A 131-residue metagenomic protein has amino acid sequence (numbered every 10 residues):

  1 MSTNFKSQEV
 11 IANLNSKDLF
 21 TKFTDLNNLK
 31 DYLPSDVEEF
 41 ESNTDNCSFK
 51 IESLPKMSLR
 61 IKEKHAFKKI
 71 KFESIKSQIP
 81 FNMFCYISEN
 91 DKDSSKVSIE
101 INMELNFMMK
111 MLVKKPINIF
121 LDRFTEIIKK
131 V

Functional and structural regions predicted by a protein language model:
M1-E41: Hydrophobic ligand-binding cavity/cleft-lining segments
M1-S2, L26-Y32, C47-L54, F72-Q78: Short, solvent-exposed secondary-structure boundary motifs
T3-E9, N46, K56, N82 (+1 more regions): Intrinsic-disorder/low-complexity, polar/charged segments enriched in Ser/Thr/Lys/Arg/Asp/Glu/Gln
V10, Y32, K69-I70, K115 (+2 more regions): Amphipathic alpha-helical hairpins
L19-F23, L29, C47, I61 (+1 more regions): Hydrophobic pocket/interface hotspot
E41-N43, D91: Residue-level recognition of beta-strand termini and adjacent short loop/turns
E52-S94, N102: Hydrophobic-ligand binding "helix-grip"
N102-V131: A conserved amphipathic terminal alpha-helix motif
